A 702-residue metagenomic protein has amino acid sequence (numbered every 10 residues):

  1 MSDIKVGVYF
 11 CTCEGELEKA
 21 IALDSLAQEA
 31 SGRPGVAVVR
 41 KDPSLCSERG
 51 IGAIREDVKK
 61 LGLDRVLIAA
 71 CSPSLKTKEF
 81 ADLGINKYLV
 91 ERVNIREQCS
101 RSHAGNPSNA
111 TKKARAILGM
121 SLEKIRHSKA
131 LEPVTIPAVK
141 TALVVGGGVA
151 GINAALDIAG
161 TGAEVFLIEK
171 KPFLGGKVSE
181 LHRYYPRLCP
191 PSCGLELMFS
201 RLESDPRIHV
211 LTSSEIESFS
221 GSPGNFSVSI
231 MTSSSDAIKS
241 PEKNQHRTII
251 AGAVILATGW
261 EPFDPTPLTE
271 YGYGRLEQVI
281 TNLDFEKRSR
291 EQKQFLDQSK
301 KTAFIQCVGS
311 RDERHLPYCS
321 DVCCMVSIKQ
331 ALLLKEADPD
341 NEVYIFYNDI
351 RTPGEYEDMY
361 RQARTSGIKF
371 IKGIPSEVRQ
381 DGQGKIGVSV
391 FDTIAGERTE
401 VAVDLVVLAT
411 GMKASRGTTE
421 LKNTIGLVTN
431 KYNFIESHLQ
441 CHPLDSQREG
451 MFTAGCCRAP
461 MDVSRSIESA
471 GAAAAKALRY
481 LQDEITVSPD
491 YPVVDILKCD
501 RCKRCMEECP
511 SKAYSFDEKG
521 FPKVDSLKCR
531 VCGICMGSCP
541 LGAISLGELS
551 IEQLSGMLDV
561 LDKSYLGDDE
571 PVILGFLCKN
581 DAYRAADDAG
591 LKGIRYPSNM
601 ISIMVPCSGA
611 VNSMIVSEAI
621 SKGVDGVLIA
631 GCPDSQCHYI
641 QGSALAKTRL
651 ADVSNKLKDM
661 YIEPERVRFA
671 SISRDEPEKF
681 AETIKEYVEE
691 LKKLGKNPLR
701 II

Functional and structural regions predicted by a protein language model:
M1-L574, C578, Y583-A585, A589 (+6 more regions): Residues forming the flavin
P664-I702: Divalent-metal-activated hydrolytic enzyme cores
